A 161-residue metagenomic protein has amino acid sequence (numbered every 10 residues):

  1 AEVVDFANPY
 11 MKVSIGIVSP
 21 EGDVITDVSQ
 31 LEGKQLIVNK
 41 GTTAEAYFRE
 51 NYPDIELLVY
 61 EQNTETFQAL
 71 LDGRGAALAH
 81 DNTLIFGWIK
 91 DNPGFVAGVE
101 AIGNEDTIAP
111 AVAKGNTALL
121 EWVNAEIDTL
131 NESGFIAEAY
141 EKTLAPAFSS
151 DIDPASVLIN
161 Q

Functional and structural regions predicted by a protein language model:
V3-D5, S29-Q30, E50-N51, T64-A79 (+2 more regions): Short helices/loops that flank or line small-molecule/ion binding pockets
Y10, S19-L36: Flexible hinge/capping segments at coil-to-helix
Y10-S19, N82, F86-I127, P146-Q161: Periplasmic-binding protein-like
K12-S14, L31-G33, T43, D72 (+2 more regions): Extracytoplasmic
E21-S29, L58, G115-E121: Short helix-loop capping/hinge motifs at secondary-structure junctions, enriched in acidic/polar residues
D23-V24, K40-T43, L58-Q68, D72 (+2 more regions): Short helix-initiation/N-cap motifs at beta->coil->alpha
D27, A44, Q62-T66, D81-L84 (+2 more regions): Stable alpha-helical elements in mature extracytoplasmic
T43-Y60, A97-V99, I127-Q161: Ligand-binding clefts/hinges and TM-proximal coupling segments of bilobed small-molecule sensing domains
